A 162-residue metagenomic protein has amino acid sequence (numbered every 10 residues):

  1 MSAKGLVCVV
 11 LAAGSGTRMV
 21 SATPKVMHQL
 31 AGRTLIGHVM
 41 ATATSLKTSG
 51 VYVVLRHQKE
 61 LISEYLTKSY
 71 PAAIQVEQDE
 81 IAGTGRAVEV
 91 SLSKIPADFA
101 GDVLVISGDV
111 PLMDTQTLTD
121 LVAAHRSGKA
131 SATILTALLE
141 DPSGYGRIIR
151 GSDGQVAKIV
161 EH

Functional and structural regions predicted by a protein language model:
M1-S21: N-terminal nucleotide-binding beta1-loop-alpha1 segment
M1-V7, R33-A123, S127, R150: Conserved N-terminal catalytic core of the sugar/cofactor nucleotidyltransferase
A12, L55, S107, T136-A137: Short beta-strand/turn micro-motifs composed of small residues that flank or help shape donor/cofactor-binding pockets
G14, K25, D109: Conserved G/P- and acidic residue-centered "switch" motifs that form tight phosphate/ATP-binding loops in soluble
T23-Q29: Short glycine-enriched, charge-decorated loop/helix-capping segments at active-site entrances that position
V26, A72-I74, Q155: Conserved beta-strand segments of alpha/beta enzyme cores
M27, Q75, A132-I134: Conserved beta-strand scaffold positions in the cores of enzyme catalytic domains, especially in NTP/NDP-utilizing
M113-H162: Conserved core of the sugar-phosphate nucleotidyltransferase
